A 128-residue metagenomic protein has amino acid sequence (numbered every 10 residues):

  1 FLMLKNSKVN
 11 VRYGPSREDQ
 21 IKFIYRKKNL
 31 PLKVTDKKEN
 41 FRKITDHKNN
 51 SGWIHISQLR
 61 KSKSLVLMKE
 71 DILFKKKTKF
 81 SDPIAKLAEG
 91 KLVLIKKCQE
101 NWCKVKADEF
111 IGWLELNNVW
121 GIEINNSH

Functional and structural regions predicted by a protein language model:
F1-Y13, I24-K28, T35-K76, F80-N101 (+2 more regions): SH3-family beta-barrel domains
R17: Solvent-exposed hydroxyl-ligand-binding patches built from regularly spaced Ser/Thr and small hydrophobics
